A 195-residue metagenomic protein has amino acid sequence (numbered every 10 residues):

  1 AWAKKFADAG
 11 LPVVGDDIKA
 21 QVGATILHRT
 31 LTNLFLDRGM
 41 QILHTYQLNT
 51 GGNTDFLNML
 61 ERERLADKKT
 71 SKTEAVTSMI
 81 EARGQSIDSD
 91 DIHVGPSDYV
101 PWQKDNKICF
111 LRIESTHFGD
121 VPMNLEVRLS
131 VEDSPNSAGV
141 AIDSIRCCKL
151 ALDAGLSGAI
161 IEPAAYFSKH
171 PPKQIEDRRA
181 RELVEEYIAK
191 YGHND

Functional and structural regions predicted by a protein language model:
A1: ADP-ribose/adenylate-binding Rossmann-like module
A7-S157, I161: Active-site-lining helix/loop region of Rossmann-like oxidoreductase modules
P135-D195: NAD(P)-dependent Rossmann-like dehydrogenase/reductase catalytic/cofactor-binding core
